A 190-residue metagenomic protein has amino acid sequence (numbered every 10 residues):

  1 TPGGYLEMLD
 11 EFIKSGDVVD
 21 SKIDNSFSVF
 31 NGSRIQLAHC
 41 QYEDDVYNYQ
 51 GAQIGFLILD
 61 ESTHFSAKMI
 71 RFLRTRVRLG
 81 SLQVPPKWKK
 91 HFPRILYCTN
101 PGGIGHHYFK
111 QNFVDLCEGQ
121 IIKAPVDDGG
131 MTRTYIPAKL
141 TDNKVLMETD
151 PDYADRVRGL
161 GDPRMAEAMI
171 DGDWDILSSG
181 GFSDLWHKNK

Functional and structural regions predicted by a protein language model:
T1-G55: Inter-Walker segment of RecA-like/P-loop motor cores
G4-M8, K68-R76, Y108-N112, D152-R156 (+1 more regions): Alpha-helical scaffold elements adjacent to nucleotide-binding pockets in ATP/GTP-utilizing enzyme cores
F27-F30, K123-G130, N189: Short, conserved catalytic or adaptor-binding loops enriched in Gly and charged residues
N48, H107-Y108, M147-P151: Short, charged, solvent-exposed linker or helix-capping segments at domain edges/interfaces that act as flexible hinges
F56-L57, L96: Hydrophobic "anchor" residues on beta-strands that sit immediately upstream of conserved functional sites
D60-E61: Walker B catalytic acidic pair
H64-N143: ASCE P-loop NTPase helicase motor core
N143-K190: ATPase catalytic-site recognition across NTP-hydrolyzing enzymes
